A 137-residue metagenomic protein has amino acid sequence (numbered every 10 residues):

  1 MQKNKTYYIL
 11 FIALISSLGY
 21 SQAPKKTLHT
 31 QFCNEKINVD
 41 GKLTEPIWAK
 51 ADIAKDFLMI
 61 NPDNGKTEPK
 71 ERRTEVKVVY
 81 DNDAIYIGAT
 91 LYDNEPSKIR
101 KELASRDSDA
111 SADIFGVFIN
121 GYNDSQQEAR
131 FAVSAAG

Functional and structural regions predicted by a protein language model:
M1-I9: Bacterial N-terminal signal peptides that target proteins for export
Q2-K3, I15, E35, S108: A subset of signal/propeptide-processing and intrinsically disordered low-complexity segments in secreted/extracellular
Y8-S17: Bacterial N-terminal signal peptides
Y20-G137: Structural preference for beta-rich elements and adjacent junctions enriched in aromatics
